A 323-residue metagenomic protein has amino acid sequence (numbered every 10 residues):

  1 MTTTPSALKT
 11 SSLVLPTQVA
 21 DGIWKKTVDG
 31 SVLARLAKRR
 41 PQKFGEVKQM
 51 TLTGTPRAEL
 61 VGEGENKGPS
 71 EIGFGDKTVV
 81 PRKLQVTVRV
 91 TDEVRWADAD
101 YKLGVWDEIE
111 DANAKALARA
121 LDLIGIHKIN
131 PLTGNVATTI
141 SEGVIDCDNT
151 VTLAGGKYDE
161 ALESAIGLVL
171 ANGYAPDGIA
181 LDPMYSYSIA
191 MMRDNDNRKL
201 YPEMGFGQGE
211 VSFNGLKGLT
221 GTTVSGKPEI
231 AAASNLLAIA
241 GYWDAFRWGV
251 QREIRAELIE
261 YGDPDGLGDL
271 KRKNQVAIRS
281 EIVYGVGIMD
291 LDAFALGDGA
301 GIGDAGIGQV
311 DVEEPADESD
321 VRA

Functional and structural regions predicted by a protein language model:
M1-V28, D265-A323: Protruding loop/beta-arch "assembly-hinge" segments enriched in small, turn-prone residues
S6-V86, A293: Assembly/oligomerization interface modules of large self-assembling protein complexes
T55, V94, R119, Y185-Y187 (+2 more regions): Short loop/turn segments at secondary-structure transitions that flank enzyme active sites
L60-G62, D100, A190-D194, P228-A232 (+1 more regions): Short conserved micro-motifs at the rims of enzyme active sites and ligand-binding pockets
Q85-V90, S280: Short amphipathic
R89-N172, L296, G308-R322: Alpha-helical scaffold segments that mediate packing/assembly in large oligomeric complexes
V151-D269, V276, I282, D311-E314 (+1 more regions): Extended oligomerization regions of viral-like shell subunits
